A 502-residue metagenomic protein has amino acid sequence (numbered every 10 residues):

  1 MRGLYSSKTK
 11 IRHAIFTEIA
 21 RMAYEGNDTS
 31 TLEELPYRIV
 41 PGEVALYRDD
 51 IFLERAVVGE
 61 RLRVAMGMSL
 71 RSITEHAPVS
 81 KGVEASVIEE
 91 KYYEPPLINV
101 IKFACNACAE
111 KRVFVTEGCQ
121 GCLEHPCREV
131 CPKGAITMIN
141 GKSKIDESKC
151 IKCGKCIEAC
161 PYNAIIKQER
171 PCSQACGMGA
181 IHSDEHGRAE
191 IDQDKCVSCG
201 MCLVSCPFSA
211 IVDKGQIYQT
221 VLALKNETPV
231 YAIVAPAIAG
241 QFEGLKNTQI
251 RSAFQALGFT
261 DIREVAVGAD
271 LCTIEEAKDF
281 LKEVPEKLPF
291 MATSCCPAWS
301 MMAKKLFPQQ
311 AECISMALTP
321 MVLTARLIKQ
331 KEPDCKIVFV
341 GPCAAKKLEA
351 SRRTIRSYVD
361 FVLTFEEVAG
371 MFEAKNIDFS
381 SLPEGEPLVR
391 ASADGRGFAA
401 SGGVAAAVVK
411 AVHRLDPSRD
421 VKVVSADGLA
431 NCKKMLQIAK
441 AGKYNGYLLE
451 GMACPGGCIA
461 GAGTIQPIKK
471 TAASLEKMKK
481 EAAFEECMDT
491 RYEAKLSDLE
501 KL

Functional and structural regions predicted by a protein language model:
M1-E75, D213-L502: Iron-sulfur-associated redox domains of electron-transfer enzymes in respiratory and anaerobic energy metabolism
T74-K81, S86, K91-E94: Acidic, serine/threonine-rich, charge-biased low-complexity segments in large eukaryotic scaffold/adaptor proteins
V87-T116, K133: N-terminal [4Fe-4S]-dependent radical SAM core
I98, K102-R112, C122-C127, C153-C156 (+4 more regions): Cysteine-cluster motifs in flexible loop/terminal segments that predominantly coordinate metals
F103-A109, V115-G118, I136, C160-I165 (+4 more regions): Short, intrinsically disordered, charge-biased short linear motifs at domain edges
N106-F114, T137-K142, S183, M201-L203 (+4 more regions): Gly-rich Lys/Arg/Thr-decorated short loops/hinges at beta-loop-alpha junctions or inter-strand turns that position
F114, G118-G121, K144, A159 (+9 more regions): Structured core elements
E124-E147, K155-D192, V197, M201-Q216: Iron-sulfur cluster-binding cysteine motifs and their immediate structural context in ferredoxin-like electron-transfer
